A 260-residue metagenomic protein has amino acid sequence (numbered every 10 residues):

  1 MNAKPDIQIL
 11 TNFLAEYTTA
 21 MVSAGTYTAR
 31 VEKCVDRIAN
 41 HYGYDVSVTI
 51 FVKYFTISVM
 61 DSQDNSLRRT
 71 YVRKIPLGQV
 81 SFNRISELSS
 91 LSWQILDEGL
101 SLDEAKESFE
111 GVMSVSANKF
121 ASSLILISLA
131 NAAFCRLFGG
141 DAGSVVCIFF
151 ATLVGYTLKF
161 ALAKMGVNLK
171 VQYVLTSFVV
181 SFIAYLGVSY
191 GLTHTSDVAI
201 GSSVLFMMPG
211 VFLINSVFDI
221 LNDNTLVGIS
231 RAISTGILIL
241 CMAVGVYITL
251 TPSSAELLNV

Functional and structural regions predicted by a protein language model:
M1-L100: Soluble N-terminal domains of membrane-associated systems
T19, S23, N40-Y44, W93 (+7 more regions): Generic secondary-structure signature for well-ordered alpha-helical cores
R73-P76, F138-G143, H194-A199, N259-V260: Interfacial loop-to-helix junctions that mark the boundaries of transmembrane helices in multi-pass membrane
L77-N131, C135-S144, S234-A243, S254: Alpha-helical transmembrane segments and their cytosolic membrane-interface
S108-V112, G155-G166, I214-L226: C-terminal ends of transmembrane helices
S116-Y190: Core alpha-helical transmembrane segments of integral membrane proteins
V188-V260: Generic detector of multi-pass transmembrane helix bundles and their immediately adjacent loops in polytopic membrane
